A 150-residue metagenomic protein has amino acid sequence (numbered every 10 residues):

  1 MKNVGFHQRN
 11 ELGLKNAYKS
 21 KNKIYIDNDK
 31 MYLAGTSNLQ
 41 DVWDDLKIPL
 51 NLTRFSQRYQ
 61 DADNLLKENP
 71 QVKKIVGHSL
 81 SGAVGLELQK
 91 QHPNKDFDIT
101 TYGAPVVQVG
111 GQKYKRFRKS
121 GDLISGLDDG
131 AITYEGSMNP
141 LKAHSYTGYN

Functional and structural regions predicted by a protein language model:
M1-K74, Q91-N150: Alpha/beta hydrolase fold serine-hydrolase catalytic domain that processes acyl esters and thioesters
V76-S81, G85: Gly/Ala-rich beta-loop-alpha elbow adjacent to hydrolase catalytic centers
L88: Short Gly/Thr/Asp-enriched flexible loops that form oxyanion-binding sites at enzyme active sites
